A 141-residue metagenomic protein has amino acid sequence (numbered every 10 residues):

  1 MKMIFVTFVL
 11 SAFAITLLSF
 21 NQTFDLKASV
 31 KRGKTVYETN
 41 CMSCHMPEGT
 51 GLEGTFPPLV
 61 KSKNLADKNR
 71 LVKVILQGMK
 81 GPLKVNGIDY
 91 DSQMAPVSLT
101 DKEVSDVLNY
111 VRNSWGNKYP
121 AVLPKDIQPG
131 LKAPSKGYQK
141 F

Functional and structural regions predicted by a protein language model:
M1-A28: Bacterial Sec-dependent N-terminal signal peptides
S19-V36, L52-T55, V60, F141: Electrostatic cytochrome c docking/interface patches
F24-K31, N69, K102, P124-P129: Generic alpha-helical secondary structure signal
K27-L52, A66-Q77: Sequence/structural segment immediately N-terminal to covalent heme-attachment motifs in c-type and related
E53-V60, K80-S135: Axial heme c-ligation environment in periplasmic c-type cytochrome domains
K136, K140: Functional cleft and adjacent loop/helix regions within the main domain that mediate ligand binding or catalysis
